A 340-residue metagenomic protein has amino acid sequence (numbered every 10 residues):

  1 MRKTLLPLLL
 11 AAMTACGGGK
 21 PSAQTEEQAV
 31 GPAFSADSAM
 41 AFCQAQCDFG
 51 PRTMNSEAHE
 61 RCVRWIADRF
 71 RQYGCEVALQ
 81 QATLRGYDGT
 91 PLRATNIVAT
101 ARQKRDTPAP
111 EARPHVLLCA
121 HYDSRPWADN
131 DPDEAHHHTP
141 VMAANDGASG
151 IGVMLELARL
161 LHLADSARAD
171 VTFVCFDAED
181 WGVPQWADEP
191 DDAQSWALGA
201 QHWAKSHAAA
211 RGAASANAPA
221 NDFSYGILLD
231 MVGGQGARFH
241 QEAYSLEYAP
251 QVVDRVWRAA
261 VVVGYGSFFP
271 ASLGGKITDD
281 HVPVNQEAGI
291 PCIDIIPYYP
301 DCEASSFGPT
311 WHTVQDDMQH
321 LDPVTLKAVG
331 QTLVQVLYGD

Functional and structural regions predicted by a protein language model:
A12-A15: C-terminal motif of bacterial Sec signal peptides marking the signal peptidase cleavage site
G18-V63, Y73, E303-H320: N-terminal capping segment at the start of a domain
E26-A33, D48-A58, L84-Y87, H136-A148 (+5 more regions): Second-shell loop/turn segments in exported
Q44-A112: A non-catalytic alpha/beta surface segment that caps or lines the substrate-entry region of metallo-dependent hydrolase
R52-M54, T83-R85, R105, Y122-P126 (+4 more regions): Solvent-exposed loop/turn segments at secondary-structure junctions within structured extracellular/periplasmic domains
Q81, Y225, V232-D340: Active-site-adjacent substrate-binding region of metalloamidase/peptidase-like peptide-processing proteins
V98, H115-C119, A143, T172-C175 (+3 more regions): Structural recognition of the beta-strand scaffold that forms the well-ordered cores of secreted hydrolase catalytic
H138-Q251: Acidic/histidine-rich catalytic neighborhood of metal-dependent amide-processing enzymes
